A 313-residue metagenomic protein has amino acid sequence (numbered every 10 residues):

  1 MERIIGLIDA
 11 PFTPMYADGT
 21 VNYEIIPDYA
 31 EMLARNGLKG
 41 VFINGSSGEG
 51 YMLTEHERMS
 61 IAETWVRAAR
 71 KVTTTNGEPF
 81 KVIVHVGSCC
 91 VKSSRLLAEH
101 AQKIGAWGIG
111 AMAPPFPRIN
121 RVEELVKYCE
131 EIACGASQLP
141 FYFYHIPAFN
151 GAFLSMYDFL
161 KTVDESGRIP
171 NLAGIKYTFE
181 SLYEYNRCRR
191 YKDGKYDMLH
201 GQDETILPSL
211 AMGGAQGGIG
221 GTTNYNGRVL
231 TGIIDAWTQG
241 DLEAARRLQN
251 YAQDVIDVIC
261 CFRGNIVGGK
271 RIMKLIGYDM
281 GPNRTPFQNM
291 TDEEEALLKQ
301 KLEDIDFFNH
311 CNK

Functional and structural regions predicted by a protein language model:
E2-F153, N312: Active-site beta->alpha loop and helix N-cap motifs at the rims of alpha/beta catalytic domains
I5, K39, N44-S47, V86 (+5 more regions): Short glycine-rich loop/turn motifs that provide flexible caps or phosphate-binding loops at active sites
E24, K92, E123, F179 (+2 more regions): Residue-level recognition of alpha-helix initiation/capping sites
I26, R58, A62, S94 (+5 more regions): A general structural signal for well-ordered alpha-helical segments in protein cores
R35, P208-K313: Structured C-terminal cap/extension of enzyme domains
N36, S60, T64-V72, H100-I104 (+8 more regions): Alpha-helical structural signal in soluble globular domains
A133-L139, I146-Q253, I259-C261: Catalytic alpha/beta core domains of metabolic enzymes, predominantly
